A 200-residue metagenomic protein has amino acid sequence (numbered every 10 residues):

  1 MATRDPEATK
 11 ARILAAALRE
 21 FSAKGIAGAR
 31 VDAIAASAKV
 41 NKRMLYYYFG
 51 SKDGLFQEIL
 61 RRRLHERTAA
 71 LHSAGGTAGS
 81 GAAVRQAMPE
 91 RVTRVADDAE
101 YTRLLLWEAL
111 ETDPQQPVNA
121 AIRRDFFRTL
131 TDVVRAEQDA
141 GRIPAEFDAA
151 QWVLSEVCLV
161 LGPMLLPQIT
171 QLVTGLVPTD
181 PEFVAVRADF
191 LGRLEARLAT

Functional and structural regions predicted by a protein language model:
M1-A8: N-terminal intrinsically disordered/low-complexity leader segments
R12, A16, E20-G54, E58-I59: Helix-turn-helix
I26-A27, P114, I143: Conserved hydrophobic residue
F56, A96-P117, L166-T174: Amphipathic alpha-helical segments used for helix-helix packing
H65-S73, P114-A140, Q151, A185: Amphipathic alpha-helical packing segments from all-alpha helical-bundle domains
A69-R103, A149-E156: Hydrophobic alpha-helical connector segments
T93, D97, F127-A140, C158-T200: C-terminal peripheral helix-coil segments that are non-catalytic and often amphipathic
